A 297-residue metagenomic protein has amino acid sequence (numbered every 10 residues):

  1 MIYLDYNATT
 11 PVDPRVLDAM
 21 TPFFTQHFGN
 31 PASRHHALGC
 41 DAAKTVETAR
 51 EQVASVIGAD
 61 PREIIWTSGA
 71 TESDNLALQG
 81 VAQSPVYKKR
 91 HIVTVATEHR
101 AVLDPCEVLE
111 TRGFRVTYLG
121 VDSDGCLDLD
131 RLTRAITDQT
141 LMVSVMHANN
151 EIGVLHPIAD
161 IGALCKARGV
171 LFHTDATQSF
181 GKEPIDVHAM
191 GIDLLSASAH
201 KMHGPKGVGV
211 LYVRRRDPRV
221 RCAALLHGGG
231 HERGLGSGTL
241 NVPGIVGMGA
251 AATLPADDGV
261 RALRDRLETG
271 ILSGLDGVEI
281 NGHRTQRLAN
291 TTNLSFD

Functional and structural regions predicted by a protein language model:
M1-D297: Pyridoxal 5′-phosphate
